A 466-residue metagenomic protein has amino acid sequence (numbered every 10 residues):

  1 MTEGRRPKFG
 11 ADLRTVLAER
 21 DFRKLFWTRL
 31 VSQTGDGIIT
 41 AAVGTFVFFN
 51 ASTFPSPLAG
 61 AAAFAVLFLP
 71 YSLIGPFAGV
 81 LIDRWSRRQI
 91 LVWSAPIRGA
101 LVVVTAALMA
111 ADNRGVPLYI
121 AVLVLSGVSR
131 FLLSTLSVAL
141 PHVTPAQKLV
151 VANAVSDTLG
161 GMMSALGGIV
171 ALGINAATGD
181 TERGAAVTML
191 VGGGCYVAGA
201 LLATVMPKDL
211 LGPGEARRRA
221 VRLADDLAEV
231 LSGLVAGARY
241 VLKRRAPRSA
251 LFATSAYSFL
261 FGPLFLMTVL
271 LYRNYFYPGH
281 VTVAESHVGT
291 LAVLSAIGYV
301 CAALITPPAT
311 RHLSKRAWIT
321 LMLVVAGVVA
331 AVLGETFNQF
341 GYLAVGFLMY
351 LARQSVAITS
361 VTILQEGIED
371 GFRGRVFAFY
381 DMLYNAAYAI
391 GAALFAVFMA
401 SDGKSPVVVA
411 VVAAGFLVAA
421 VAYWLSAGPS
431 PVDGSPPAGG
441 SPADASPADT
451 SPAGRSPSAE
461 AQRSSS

Functional and structural regions predicted by a protein language model:
T2-R23, D209-F252, E460: Juxtamembrane intracellular "pre-TM" segments in multi-pass secondary transporters
D21, A59-G60, R114, L118 (+5 more regions): Residue-level signature of transmembrane alpha-helical entry/exit and packing/kink sites in multi-pass membrane
K24-T40, V66-L101, P117-A176, S249 (+3 more regions): Substrate-agnostic recognition of the 12-TM MFS/MFS-like secondary transporter fold
F26, L30-T45, N175-M189, G233-A303 (+1 more regions): A single, central transmembrane helix in multi-pass transporters
A42-A51, A106-A111, L166-M189, L270 (+2 more regions): Transmembrane alpha-helix termini and helix-breaking/packing motifs in multi-pass membrane transporters
A42-Y71: Extracellular/periplasmic helix-loop-helix junction of adjacent transmembrane segments in MFS-like secondary
A61, V66, L73, F77 (+11 more regions): C-terminal transmembrane bundle of multi-pass solute transporters/carriers
V138, H142, C195-L223, W424-S435: Helix-loop junctions on the cytosolic side of multi-pass membrane transporters, especially the intracellular loop
